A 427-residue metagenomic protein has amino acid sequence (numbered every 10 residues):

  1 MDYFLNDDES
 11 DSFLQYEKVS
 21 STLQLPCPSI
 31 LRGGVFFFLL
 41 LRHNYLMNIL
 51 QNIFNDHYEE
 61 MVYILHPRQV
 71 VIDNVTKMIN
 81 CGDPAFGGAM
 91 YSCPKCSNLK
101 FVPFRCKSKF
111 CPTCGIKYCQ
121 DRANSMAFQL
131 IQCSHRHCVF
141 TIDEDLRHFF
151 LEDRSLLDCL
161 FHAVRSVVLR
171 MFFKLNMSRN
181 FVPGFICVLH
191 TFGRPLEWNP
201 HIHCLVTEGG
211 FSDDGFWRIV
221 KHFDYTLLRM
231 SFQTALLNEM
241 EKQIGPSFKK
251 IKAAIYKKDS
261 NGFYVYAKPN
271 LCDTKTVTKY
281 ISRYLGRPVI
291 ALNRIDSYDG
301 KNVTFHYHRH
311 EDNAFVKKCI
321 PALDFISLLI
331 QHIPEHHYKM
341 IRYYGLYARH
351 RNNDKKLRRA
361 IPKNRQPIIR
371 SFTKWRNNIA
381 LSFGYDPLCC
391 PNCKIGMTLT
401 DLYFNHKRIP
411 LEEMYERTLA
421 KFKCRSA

Functional and structural regions predicted by a protein language model:
D2-Y16, F36-A427: Beta->alpha loop/short-helix hinge microenvironment recognizer with preference for catalytic Tyr/His contexts
